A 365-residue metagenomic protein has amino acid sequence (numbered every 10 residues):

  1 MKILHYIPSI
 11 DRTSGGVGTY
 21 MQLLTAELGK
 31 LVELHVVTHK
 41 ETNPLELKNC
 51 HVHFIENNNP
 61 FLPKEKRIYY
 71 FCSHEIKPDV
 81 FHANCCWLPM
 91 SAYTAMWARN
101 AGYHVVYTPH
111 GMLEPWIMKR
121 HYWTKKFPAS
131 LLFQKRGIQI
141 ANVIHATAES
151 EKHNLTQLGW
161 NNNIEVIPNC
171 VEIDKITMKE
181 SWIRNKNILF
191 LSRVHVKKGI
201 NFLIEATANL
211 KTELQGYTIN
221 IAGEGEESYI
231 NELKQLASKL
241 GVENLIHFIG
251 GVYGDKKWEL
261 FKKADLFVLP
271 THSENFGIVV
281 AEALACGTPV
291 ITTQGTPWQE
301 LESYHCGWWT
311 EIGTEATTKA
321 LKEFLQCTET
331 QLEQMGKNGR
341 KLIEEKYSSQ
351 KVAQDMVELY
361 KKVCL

Functional and structural regions predicted by a protein language model:
T19, K186, F190-N209, I219 (+1 more regions): A conserved mid-protein helix/loop that constitutes part of the nucleotide-sugar donor-binding site
V37-N43, L191, T218-E232, G250: Glycosyltransferase donor-sugar binding loop
K40, S150, C170: Carbohydrate-associated surface elements
N100, L113, K126-I144: Membrane-proximal helix-turn-helix segments that form the acceptor-binding/catalytic region of lipid-linked
H272: Aromatic "clamp/platform" in nucleotide-sugar-dependent glycosyltransferases that forms part of the donor/acceptor
P289-T293: Short hydrophobic beta-strand element within catalytic cores of glycosyltransferases and related nucleotide-activated
W308-E315, E323-E329: Conserved acidic donor-binding segment of nucleotide-sugar-dependent glycosyltransferases
E323, T330-K346, V352-E358: A short, well-ordered alpha-helix in the C-terminal region of glycosyltransferases
